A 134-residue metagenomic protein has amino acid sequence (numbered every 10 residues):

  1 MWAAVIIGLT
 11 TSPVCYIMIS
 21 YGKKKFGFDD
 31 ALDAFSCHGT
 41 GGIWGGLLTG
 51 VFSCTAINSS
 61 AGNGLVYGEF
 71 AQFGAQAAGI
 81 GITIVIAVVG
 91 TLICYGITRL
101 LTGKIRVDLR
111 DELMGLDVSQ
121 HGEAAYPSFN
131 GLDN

Functional and structural regions predicted by a protein language model:
M1-N134: Glycine- and aromatic-enriched membrane alpha-helices
